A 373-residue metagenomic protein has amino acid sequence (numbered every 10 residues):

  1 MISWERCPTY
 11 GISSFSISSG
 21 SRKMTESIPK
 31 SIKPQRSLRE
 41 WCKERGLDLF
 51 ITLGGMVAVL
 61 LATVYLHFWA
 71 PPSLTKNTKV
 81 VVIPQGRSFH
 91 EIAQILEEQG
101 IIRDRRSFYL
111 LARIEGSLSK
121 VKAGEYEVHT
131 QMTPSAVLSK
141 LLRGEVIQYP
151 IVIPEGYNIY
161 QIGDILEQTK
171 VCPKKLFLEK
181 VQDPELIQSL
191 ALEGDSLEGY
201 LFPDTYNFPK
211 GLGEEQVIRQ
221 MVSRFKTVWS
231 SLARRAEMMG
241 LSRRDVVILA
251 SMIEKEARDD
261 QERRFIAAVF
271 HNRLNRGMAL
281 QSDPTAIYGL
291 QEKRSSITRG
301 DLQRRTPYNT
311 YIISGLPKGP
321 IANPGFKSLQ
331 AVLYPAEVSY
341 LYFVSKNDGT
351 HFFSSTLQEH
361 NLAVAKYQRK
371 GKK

Functional and structural regions predicted by a protein language model:
M1-K23: A domain-level signal for the structural core that forms small-molecule/cofactor-binding pockets and catalytic centers
P8, I12, G86-F89, G156-I159 (+2 more regions): Short alpha-helical patches at coil-to-helix transitions and adjacent helical residues in well-structured domains
S21, L47, I101-I102, V171-C172 (+1 more regions): Helix N-cap/coil-helix junction residues
M24-E44: N-terminal Lys/Arg-rich, disordered targeting/topogenic segments
L49-T63: Hydrophobic membrane-insertion alpha-helices, especially the h-region of bacterial N-terminal signal peptides
T63-S231: Signal peptide-directed extracytoplasmic domains
V152, I165-L178, L186-K373: Bacterial extracytoplasmic/cell-wall-associated proteins, especially those involved in peptidoglycan
